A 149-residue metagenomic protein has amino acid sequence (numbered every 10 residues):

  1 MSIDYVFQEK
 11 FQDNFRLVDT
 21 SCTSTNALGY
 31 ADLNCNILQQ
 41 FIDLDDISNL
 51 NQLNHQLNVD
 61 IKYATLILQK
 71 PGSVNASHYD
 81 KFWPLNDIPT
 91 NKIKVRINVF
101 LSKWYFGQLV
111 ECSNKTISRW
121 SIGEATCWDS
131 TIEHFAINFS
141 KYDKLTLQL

Functional and structural regions predicted by a protein language model:
M1-T65, V74: Non-heme Fe(II)/2-oxoglutarate
L50-C127: Catalytic core of non-heme Fe(II) oxygenases with the double-stranded beta-helix
S118, S130-T131, L147-L149: Conserved SAM-binding loop
I132-T146: Ligand-binding loop in jelly-roll beta-barrel domains
